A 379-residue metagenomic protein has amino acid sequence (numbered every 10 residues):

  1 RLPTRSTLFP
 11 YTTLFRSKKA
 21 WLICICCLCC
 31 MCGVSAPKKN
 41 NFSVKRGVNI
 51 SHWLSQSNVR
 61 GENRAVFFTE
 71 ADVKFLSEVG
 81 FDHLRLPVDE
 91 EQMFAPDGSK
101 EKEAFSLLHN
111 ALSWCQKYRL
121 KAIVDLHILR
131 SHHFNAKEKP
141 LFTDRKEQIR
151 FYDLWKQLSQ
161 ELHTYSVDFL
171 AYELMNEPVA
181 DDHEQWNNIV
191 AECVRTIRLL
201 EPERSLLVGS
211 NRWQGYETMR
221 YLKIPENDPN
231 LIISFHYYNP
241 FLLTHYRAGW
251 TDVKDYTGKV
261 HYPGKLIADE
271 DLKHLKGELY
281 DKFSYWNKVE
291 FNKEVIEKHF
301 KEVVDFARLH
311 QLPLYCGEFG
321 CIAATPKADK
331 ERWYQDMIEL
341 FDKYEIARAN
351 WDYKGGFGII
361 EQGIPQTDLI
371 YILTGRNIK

Functional and structural regions predicted by a protein language model:
L2-L14: Short, small-residue-biased leader/transition segments that mark boundaries at the very start of proteins
C26-V34: Hydrophobic h-region of N-terminal signal peptides that target proteins for export in Gram-negative bacteria
G33-H83, G98, F306: N-terminal carbohydrate-binding accessory modules
Q56-E62, E90-S106, R130-E147, D329 (+1 more regions): Surface-exposed, active-site-proximal loop segments in enzymatic domains
R64-F67, A71-H83, K100-I128, N135-A171 (+2 more regions): An active-site-proximal structural segment forming one wall of the substrate-binding cleft that immediately precedes
R145-E290, E297-C321, K343-I346: Active-site region of glycoside hydrolase catalytic domains
T325-K379: Aromatic-rich peripheral "rim/lid" segments of glycoside hydrolase catalytic domains that contact and position glycan
